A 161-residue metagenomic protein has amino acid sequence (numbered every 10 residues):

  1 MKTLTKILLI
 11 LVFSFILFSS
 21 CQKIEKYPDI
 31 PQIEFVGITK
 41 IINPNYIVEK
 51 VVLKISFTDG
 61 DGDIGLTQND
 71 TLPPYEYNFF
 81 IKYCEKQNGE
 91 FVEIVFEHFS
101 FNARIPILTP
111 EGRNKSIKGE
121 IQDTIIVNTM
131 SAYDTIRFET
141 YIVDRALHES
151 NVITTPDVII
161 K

Functional and structural regions predicted by a protein language model:
M1-L8: Bacterial N-terminal signal peptides that target proteins for export
F13-F15: Short, low-complexity S/T/E/D/G/P-rich linear segments that nucleate or cap local secondary structure
L17-S20: C-terminal motif of bacterial Sec signal peptides marking the signal peptidase cleavage site
Q22-E25: Bacterial signal peptide processing site
I30-K161: First exposed extracellular module after export/assembly in secreted or surface-exposed proteins
